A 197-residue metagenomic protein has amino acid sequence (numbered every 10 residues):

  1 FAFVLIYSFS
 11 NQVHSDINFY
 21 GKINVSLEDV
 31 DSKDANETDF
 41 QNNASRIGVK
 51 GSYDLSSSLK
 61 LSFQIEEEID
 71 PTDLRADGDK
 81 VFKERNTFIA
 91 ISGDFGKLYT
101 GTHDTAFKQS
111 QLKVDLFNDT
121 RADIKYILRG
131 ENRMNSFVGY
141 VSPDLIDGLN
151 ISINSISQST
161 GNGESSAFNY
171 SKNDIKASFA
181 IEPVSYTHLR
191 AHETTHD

Functional and structural regions predicted by a protein language model:
S8-S10: N-terminal signal peptide c-region/cleavage motif recognized by signal peptidases
D16-E28, N36-T160, F168-K176: Outer membrane beta-barrel
I156, E182-V184: Active-site beta-loop-alpha junctions enriched in small/polar residues
G163: Conserved adenosyl
T187-T194: Conserved small/polar residues in nucleotide/adenosyl-binding loops
